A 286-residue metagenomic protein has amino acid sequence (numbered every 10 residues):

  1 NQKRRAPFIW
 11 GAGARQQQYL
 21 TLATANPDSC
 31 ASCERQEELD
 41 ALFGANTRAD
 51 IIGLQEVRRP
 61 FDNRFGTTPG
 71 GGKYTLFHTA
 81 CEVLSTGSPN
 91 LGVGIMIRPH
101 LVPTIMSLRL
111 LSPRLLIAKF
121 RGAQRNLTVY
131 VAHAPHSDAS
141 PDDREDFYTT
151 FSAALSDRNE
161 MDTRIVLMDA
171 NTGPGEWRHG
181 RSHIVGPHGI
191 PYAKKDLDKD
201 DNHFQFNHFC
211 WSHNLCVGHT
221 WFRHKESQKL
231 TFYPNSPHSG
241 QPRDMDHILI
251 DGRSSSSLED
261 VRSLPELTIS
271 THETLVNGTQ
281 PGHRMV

Functional and structural regions predicted by a protein language model:
N1-V286: A shared catalytic/ligand-binding motif for oxyanion handling
